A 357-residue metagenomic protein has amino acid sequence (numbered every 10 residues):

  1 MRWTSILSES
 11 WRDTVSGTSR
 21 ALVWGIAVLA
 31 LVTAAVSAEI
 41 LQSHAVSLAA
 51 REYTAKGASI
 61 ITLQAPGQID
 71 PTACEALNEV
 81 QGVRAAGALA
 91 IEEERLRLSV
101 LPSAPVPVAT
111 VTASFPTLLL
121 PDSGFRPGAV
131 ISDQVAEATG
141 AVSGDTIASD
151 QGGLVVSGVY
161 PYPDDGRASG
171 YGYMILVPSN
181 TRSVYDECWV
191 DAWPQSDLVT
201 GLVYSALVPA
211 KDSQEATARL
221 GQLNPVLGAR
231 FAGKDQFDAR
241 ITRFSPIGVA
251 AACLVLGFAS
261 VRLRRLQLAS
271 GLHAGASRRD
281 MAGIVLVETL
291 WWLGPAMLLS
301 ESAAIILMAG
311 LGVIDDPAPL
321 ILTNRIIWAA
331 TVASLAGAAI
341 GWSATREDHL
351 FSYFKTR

Functional and structural regions predicted by a protein language model:
M1-A35: N-terminal Sec/SRP start-transfer signal
W3-I6, V46-T110: Membrane-proximal extracellular/periplasmic loop immediately following the first transmembrane helix
W11, V15, A30-A58, P71 (+1 more regions): Alpha-helical transmembrane segments
E39-I40, P246-A269, M281: A hydrophobic alpha-helix feature that marks transmembrane segments and, especially, their cytosolic C-terminal ends
V80, R84, I91-A229: Basic-flanked hydrophobic alpha-helices used for secretion and membrane insertion
K211-V249, A259-S260: Peri-transmembrane interface segments
S270-A338: Transmembrane alpha-helical interface segments in multi-pass membrane proteins
A329-R357: C-terminal membrane-exit region of the final transmembrane helix in multipass inner-membrane proteins
